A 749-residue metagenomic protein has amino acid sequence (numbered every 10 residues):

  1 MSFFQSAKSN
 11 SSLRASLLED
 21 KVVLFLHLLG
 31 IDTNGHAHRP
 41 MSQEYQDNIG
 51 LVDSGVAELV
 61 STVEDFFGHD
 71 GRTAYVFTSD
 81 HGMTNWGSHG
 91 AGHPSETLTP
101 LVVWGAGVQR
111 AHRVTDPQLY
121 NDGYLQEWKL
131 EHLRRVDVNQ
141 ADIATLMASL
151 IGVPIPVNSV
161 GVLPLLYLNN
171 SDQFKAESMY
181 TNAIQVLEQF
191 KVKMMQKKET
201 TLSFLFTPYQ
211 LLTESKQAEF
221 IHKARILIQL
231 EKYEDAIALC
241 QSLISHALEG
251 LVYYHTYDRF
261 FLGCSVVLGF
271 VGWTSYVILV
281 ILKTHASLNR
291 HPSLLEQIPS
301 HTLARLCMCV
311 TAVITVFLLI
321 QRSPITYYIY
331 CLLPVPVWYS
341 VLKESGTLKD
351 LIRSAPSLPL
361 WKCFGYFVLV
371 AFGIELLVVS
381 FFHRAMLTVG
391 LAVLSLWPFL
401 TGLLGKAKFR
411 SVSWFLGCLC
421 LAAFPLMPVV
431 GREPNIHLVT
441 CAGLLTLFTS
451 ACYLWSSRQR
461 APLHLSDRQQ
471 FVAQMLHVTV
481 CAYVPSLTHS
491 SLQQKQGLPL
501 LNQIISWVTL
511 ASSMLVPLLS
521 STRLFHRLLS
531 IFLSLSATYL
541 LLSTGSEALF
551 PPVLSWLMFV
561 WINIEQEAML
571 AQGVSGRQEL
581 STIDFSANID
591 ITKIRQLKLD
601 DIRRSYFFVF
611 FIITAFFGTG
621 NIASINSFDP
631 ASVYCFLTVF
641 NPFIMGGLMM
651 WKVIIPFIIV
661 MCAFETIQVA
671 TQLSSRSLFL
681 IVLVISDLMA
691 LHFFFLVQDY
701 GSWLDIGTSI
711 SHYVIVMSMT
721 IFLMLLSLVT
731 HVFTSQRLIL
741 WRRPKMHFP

Functional and structural regions predicted by a protein language model:
M1-K21, G30-A37, R135-F174: Active-site-proximal alpha/beta segments of enzymes that process anionic O-linked groups
S2-E19, L24, I31-H89: A long, amphipathic alpha-helix that forms part of the scaffold/cap immediately adjacent to metal-dependent active
V23-H27, Y75-F77, P100-V102, L146 (+1 more regions): Structural recognition of the beta-strand scaffold that forms the well-ordered cores of secreted hydrolase catalytic
H38, D122-W128, Q217-H222: Surface-exposed beta-strand-to-loop junctions that form interaction patches on eukaryotic regulatory domains
E44-D47, L51-E58, D142, L146 (+3 more regions): Extracytoplasmic/secreted proteins, especially bacterial periplasmic and envelope-associated proteins
H69-G71, F77-Y120, W128, H132: Histidine-centered active-site microenvironments of extracellular/periplasmic hydrolases and transferases
P164-H222, I228-T256, C264-L268: Phosphate/adenylate-binding glycine loop and adjacent helical scaffold
Y257, F261-P749: Alpha-helical transmembrane segments of integral membrane proteins
